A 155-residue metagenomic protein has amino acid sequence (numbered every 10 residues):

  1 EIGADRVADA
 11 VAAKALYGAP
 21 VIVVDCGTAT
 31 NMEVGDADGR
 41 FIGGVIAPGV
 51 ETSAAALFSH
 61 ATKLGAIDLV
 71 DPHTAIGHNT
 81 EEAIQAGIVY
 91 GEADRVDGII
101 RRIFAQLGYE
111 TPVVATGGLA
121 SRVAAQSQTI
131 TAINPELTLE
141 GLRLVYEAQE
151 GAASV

Functional and structural regions predicted by a protein language model:
E1-I22, A37-V155: Nucleotide/phosphate-binding catalytic cleft detector across ATP-hydrolyzing and phosphate-transferring enzymes
V23, T30-G35: Short beta-strand scaffold segments in enzyme catalytic cores
T28-T30, S121: Gly/Ser/Thr-rich loops at beta-strand to alpha-helix junctions that form or flank small-molecule/cofactor-binding
